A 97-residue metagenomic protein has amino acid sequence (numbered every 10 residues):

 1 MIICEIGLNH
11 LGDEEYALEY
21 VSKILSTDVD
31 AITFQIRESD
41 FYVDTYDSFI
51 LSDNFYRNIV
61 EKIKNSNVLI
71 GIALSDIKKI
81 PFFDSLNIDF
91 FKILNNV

Functional and structural regions predicted by a protein language model:
I2-I6, D30-F34, I70-A73, D89-I93: Hydrophobic faces of well-ordered beta-strands that scaffold small-molecule active sites in alpha/beta enzyme cores
E5, I24, F83: Conserved, mostly hydrophobic/aromatic
N9-K23: Glycine-rich anion/phosphate-binding loops
E19-R37, L86-N87: Catalytic domains of carbohydrate-active enzymes, especially glycoside hydrolases
V21-L25, D53-V60, I80: Generic structural signal for well-ordered alpha-helices, preferentially at hydrophobic/aromatic core positions
D30-N54: Glycine-rich, proline-tolerant flexible connector loops at the mouths of alpha/beta enzymes
S48-L51, V68-I80, D89-V97: Catalytic beta/alpha-barrel core
K62-N67: A generic structural signal for well-ordered alpha-helical segments
